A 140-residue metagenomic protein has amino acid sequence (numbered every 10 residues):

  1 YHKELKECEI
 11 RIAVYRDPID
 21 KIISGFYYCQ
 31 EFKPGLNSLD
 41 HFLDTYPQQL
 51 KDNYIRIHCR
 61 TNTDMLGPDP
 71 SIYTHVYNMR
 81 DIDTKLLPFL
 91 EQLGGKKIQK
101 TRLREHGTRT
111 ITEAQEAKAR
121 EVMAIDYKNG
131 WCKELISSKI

Functional and structural regions predicted by a protein language model:
Y1-K118, V122-I125: PAPS-dependent sulfotransferase catalytic domain
R120-I140: Long, positively charged, glycine-interspersed low-complexity recognition regions
